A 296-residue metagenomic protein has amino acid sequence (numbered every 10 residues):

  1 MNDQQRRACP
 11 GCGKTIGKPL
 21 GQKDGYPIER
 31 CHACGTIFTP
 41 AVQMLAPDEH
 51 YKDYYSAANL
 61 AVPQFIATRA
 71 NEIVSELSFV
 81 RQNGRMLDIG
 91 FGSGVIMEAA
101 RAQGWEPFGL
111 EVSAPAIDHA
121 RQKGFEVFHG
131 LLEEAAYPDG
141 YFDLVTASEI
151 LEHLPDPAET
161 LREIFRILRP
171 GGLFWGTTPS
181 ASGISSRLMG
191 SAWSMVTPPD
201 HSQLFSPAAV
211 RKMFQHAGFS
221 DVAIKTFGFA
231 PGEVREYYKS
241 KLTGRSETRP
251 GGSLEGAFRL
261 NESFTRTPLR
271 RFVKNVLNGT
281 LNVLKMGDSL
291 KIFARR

Functional and structural regions predicted by a protein language model:
M1-S148, A158-L161, T226-F227, G252-R266 (+2 more regions): Conserved N-terminal segment of class I S-adenosyl-L-methionine
P10-G17, A208-T226: A SAM-dependent methyltransferase catalytic signature shared across enzymes that methylate proteins
K52-L60, M189-P198, Y237-G244: Short glycine/proline- and charge-enriched loop/turn segments that cap or connect secondary-structure elements
S148-P155, T177: Short catalytic micro-motifs in class I SAM-dependent methyltransferases
P155-E159, S186: Short N-terminal helix/helix-N-cap motif within the alpha/beta-hydrolase-1
A158-L173: A short glycine-rich, Lys/Arg-flanked "PGG" loop and its adjoining helix->strand segment in the class I
G176-Q203, A208-Q215, F229: Short, glycine-/aromatic-enriched active-site segment of Class I SAM-dependent methyltransferases
V234-R270: C-terminal helical/coil "lid" or tail adjacent to the Rossmann-like core of SAM-dependent
